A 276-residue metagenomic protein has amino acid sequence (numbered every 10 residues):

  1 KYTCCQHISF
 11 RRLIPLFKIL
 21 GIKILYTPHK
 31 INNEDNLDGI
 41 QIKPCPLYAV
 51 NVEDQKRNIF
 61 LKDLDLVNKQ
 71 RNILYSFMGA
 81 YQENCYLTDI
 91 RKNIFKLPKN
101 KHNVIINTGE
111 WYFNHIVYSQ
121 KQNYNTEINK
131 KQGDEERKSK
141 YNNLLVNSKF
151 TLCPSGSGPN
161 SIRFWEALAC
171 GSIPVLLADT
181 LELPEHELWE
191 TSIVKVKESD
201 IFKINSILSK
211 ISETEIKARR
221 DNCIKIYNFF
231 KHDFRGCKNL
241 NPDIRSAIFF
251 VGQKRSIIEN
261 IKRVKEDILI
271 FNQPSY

Functional and structural regions predicted by a protein language model:
K1-I162, C170, A178-V196, I211-K217 (+1 more regions): Nucleotide-sugar donor-binding catalytic core of glycosyltransferases
I173: Residue-level detector of anion-binding/catalytic polar loops
S199: Short helix-start
S206-K210: Short amphipathic alpha-helix with an adjacent loop that forms part of the alpha/beta core around
